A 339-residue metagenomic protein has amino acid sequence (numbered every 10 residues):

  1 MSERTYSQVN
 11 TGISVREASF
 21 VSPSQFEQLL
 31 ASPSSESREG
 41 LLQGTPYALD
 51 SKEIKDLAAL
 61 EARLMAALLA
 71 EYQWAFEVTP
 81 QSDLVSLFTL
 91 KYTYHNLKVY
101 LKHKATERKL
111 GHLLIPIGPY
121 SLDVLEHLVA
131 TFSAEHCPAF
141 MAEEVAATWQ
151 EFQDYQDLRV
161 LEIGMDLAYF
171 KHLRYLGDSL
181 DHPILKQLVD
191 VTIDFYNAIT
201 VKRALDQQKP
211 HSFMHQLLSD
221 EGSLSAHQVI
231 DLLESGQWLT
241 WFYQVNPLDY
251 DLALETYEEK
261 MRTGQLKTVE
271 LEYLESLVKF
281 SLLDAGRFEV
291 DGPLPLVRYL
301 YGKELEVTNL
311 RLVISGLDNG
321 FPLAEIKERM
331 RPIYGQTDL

Functional and structural regions predicted by a protein language model:
M1-L339: N-terminal domain-start signal
